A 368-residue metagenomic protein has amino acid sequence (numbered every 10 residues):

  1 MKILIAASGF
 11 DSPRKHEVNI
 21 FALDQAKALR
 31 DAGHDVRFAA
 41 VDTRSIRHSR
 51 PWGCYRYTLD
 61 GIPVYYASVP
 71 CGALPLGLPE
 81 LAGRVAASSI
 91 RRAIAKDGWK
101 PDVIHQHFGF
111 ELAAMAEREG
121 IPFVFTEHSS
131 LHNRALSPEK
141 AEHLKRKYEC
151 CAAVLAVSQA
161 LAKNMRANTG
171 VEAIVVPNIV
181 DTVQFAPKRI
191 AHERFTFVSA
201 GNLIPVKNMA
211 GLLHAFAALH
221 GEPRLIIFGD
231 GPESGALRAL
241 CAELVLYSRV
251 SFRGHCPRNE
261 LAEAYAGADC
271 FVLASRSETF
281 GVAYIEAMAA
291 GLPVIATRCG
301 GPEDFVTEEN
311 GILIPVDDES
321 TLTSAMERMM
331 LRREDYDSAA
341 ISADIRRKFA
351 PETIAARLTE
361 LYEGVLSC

Functional and structural regions predicted by a protein language model:
M1-G53, E363: N-terminal subdomain of nucleotide-sugar transferases
L4, R189-K207, L213-F216, I226: Conserved donor-binding/catalytic core segment of Leloir-type glycosyltransferases
R14, E80-S88, V103-G120: An aromatic- and histidine-rich active-site surface loop
A160, I179: Carbohydrate-associated surface elements
H255-C256, E263-A268: Short alpha-helical donor nucleotide-sugar binding micro-motif in glycosyltransferases
R276: Aromatic "clamp/platform" in nucleotide-sugar-dependent glycosyltransferases that forms part of the donor/acceptor
P293-A296: Short hydrophobic beta-strand element within catalytic cores of glycosyltransferases and related nucleotide-activated
E308, I312-E319, R328-E334: Conserved acidic donor-binding segment of nucleotide-sugar-dependent glycosyltransferases
